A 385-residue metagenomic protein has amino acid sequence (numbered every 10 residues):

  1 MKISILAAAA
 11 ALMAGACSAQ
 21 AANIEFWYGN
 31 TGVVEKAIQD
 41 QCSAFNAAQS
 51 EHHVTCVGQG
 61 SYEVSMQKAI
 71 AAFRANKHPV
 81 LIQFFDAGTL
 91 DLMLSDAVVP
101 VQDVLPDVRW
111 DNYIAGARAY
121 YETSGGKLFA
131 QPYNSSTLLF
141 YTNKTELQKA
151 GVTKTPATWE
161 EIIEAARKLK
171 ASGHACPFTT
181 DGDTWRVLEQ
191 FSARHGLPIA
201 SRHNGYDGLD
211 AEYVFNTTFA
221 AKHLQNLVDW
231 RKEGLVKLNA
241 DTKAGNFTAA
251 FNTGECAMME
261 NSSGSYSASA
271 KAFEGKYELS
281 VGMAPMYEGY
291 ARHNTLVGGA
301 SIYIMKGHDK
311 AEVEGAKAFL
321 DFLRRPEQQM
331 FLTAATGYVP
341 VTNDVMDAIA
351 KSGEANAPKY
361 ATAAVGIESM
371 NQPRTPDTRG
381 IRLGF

Functional and structural regions predicted by a protein language model:
A22, A48, G126, Q148-A150 (+4 more regions): Extracytoplasmic/periplasmic substrate-recognition and gating elements
N23-E25, A44, A48-Y113, Y120 (+5 more regions): Extracytoplasmic "Venus flytrap"/periplasmic binding protein-like
G32-H53, Y141: Short, polar/charged alpha-helical segment
D86-L139, I163, E189-A193, F219 (+2 more regions): Hinge/lid segment of periplasmic solute-binding proteins
A87-A97, A117-K154, D181-G208, A291 (+2 more regions): Periplasmic solute-binding protein
Q102-I114, A119, L197-K222, K271-G275 (+2 more regions): Short, solvent-exposed loop/beta-turn-alpha elements that line the ligand-binding surface or hinge of extracytoplasmic
A166-K168, L209-A240: Glycine-centered hinge/linker elements that transmit conformational signals in sensory and ligand-binding systems
L296, Y360-F385: C-terminal capping/gating helix-and-loop segments adjacent to ligand/active sites or protein-protein/ligand interfaces
